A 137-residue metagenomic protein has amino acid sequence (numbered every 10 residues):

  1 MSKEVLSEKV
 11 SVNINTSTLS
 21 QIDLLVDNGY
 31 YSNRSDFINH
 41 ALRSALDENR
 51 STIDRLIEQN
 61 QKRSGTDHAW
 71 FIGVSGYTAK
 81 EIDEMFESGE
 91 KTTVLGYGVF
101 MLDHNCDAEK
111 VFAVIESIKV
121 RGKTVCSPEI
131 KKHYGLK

Functional and structural regions predicted by a protein language model:
M1-S17, V26: Short Lys/Arg-rich basic patches
S2-K3, S20-Q21, N28, S32-L56: Short, basic amphipathic alpha-helical segments that act as recognition/interaction helices in nucleic-acid-binding
D47-M85: Short, positively charged interaction helices/loops
K62-R63, V74, T93, Y97-V99 (+3 more regions): Detector for repetitive beta-architecture
G65, K80-T93, H104-S117, K132-K137: Short, T/G/N/S-enriched strand-turn elements that build extracellular solenoid repeat scaffolds
